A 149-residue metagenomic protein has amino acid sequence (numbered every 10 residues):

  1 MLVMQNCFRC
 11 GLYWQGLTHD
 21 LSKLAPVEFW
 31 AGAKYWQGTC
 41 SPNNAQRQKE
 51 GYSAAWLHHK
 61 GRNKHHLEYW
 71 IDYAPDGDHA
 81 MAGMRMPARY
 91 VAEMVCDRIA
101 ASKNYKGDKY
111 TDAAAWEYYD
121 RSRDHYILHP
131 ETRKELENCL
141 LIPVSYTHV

Functional and structural regions predicted by a protein language model:
M1-G11: Alpha-helical phosphate/pyrophosphate-handling elements in metalloenzyme active cores
R9-H129: Divalent metal-dependent catalytic cores for phosphoryl transfer on phosphate-bearing substrates
R123-S145: Glycine-rich, aromatic-bearing surface loops/beta-hairpins
T147-V149: Conserved small/polar residues in nucleotide/adenosyl-binding loops
